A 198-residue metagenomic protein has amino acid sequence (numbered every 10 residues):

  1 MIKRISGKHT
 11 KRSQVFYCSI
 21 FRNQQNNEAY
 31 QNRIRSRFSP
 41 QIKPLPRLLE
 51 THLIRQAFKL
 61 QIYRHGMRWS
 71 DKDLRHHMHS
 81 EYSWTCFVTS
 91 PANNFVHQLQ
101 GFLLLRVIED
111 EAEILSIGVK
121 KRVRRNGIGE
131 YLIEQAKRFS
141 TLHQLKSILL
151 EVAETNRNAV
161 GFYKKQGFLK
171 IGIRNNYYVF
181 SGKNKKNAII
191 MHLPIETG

Functional and structural regions predicted by a protein language model:
M1-S39, K183-G198: Terminal substrate-recognition subdomain of acyl/acetyltransferases
N27-R122, I133-Q135, F139, H143 (+1 more regions): Acetyl-CoA-dependent GNAT
I114, I148-V152: Conserved hydrophobic beta-strand within the GNAT/NAT acetyltransferase core sheet that lines the active-site cleft
V119, A153-E154: Short amphipathic helical patch at the helix-1/turn junction of helix-turn-helix
V123, G127: Glycine-rich phosphate-binding loop
G129, I133, T155-A159, N176-G182: Short glycine/proline-centered loop/turn elements that form peptide/ligand docking sites
E151, K164, L169-N184: Conserved catalytic-core motifs of GNAT/GCN5-like acyltransferases
